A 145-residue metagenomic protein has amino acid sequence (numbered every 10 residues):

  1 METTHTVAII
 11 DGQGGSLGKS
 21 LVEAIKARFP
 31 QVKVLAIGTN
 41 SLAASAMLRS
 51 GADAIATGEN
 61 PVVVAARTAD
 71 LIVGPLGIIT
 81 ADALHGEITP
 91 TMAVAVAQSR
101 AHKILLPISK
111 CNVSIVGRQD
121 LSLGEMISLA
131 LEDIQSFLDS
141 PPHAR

Functional and structural regions predicted by a protein language model:
H5-S41: Glycine-rich phosphate/diphosphate-binding loop of Rossmann-like nucleotide-binding domains
T6-D11, I72-I79, I104: Short glycine-rich or small-residue beta-strand-to-loop segments that form or flank ligand, phosphate, metal/Fe-S
G12, T39-L42, N60-P61, I78 (+1 more regions): Short, ordered loop/turn segments at secondary-structure junctions
Q31-V32, Q98-K103: A short helix->loop->beta-strand "cap" motif at the edges of active sites that frequently abuts
K33-T57, V113-R118: N-terminal beta-loop-helix "entrance" segment that forms/cooperates in small-molecule cofactor or anionic ligand
A54-M92: Glycine-rich phosphate-binding loop
R67-G74, I79, S128-R145: A charged, well-structured terminal subsegment
L105-P142: Short, glycine-/small-residue-rich phosphate/pyrophosphate-handling segment
